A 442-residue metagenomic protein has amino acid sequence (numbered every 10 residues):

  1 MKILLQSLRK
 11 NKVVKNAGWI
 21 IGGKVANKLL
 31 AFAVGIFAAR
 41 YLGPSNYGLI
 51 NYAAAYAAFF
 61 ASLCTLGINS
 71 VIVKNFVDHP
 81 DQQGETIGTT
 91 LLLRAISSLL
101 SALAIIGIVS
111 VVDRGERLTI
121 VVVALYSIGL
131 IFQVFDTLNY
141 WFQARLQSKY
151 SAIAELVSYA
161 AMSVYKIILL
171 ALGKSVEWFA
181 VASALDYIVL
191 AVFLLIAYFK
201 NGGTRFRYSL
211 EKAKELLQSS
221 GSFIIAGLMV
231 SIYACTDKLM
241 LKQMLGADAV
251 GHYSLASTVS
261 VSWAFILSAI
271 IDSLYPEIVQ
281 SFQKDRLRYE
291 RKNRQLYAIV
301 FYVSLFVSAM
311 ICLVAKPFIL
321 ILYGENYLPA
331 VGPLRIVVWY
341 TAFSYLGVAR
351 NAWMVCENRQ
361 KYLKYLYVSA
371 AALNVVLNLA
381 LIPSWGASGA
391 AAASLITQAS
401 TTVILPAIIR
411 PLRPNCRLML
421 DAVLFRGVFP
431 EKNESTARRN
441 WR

Functional and structural regions predicted by a protein language model:
M1-V13, K149, V176-A180, V192-A234 (+3 more regions): Interhelical loop/hinge segments that connect adjacent transmembrane helices in multipass membrane
R9-N69, A102, I106, S158-S163 (+6 more regions): Signature of the first transmembrane helix
V13, V109-Y126, A247, L313-T341: Interfacial segments at transmembrane-helix termini and the short loops linking adjacent helices
K15-K28, A53, T65-V109, V121-V122 (+2 more regions): Membrane-water interface segments that mark the loop-to-transmembrane alpha-helix transition
A54-S62, V230, Y253-V279, V303-V307 (+1 more regions): Transmembrane helix-bundle signature of multi-pass secondary active exporters and lipid flippases
C64-D81, A144, S260-R286, E290-N293 (+1 more regions): Helix-loop junctions and terminal segments of transmembrane helices in multi-pass membrane transport/translocation
N75-P80, I131-V157, V338-L366: Membrane-interface junctions at transmembrane-helix termini in multi-pass inner-membrane proteins
I120-V123, S127, A152-K200, E215 (+5 more regions): Hydrophobic alpha-helical transmembrane segments
